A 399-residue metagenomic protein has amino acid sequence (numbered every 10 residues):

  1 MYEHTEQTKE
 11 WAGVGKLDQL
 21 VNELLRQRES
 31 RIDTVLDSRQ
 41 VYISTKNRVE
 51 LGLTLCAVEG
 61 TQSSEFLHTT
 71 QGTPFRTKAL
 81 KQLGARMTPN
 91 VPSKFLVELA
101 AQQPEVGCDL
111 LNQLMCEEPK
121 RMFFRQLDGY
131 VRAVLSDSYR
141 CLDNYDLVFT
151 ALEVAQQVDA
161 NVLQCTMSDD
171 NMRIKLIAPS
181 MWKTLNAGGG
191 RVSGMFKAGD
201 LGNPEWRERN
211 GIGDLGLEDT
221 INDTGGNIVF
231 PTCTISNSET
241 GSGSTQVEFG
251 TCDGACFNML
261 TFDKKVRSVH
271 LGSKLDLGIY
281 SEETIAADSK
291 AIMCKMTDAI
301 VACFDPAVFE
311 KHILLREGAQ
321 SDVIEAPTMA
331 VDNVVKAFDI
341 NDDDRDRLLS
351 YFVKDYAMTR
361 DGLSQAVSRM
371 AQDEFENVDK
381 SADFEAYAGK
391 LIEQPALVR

Functional and structural regions predicted by a protein language model:
M1-Q102, T166-D169, P179-R399: Intrinsically disordered, low-complexity regions enriched in serine/threonine
G60, L67, R132-C141, D146 (+1 more regions): Acidic, serine/threonine- and proline-rich intrinsically disordered low-complexity regions
F95-C116: Conserved oxyanion/phosphate-binding beta-strand-loop segments in alpha/beta enzyme cores
N112, L152-A155, G213-D214: A short linear-motif detector with a strong N-terminal bias
M115-S138: A short, surface-exposed helix-loop junction/capping segment
G129, D170-M172: Beta-strand-connecting loop/turn residues
D137-N161: Amphipathic alpha-helical segments
